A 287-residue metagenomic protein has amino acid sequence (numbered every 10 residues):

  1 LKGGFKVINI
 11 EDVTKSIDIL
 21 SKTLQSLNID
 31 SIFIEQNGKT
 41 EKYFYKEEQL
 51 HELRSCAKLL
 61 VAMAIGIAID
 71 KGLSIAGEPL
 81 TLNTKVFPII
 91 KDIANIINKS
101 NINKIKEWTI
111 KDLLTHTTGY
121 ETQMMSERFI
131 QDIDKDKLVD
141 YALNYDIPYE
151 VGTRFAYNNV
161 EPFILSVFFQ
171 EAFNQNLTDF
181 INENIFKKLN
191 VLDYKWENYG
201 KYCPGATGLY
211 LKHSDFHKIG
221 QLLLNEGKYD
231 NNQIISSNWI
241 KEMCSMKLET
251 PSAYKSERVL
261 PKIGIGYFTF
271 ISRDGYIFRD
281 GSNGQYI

Functional and structural regions predicted by a protein language model:
L1-K6: Short, Lys/Arg-enriched N-terminal segments with co-localized hydrophobic residues within the first ~10-30 amino acids
T14-E47, E78, Q285: A short, well-structured edge-of-sheet supersecondary motif
I34, K39, S126-V151, Q175-Y194: Short, charged, amphipathic alpha-helices and their helix-cap/turn boundaries
G38, E52-L82, L165-F169, I219: Active-site SXXK
K46, D146-E150, P162-F163, Y199-P204: Flexible glycine/proline-enriched surface loops and loop-helix/loop-strand junctions
K71-T118, N144, A172-L211: Active-site helix/loop module of the DD-peptidase/beta-lactamase fold, centered on the serine-lysine SxxK catalytic
I164-F168, G205-K228, Q285-I287: Active-site-proximal alpha-helical segments within enzyme catalytic domains
D193, K241-I287: Active-site Gly/Thr loop motif
